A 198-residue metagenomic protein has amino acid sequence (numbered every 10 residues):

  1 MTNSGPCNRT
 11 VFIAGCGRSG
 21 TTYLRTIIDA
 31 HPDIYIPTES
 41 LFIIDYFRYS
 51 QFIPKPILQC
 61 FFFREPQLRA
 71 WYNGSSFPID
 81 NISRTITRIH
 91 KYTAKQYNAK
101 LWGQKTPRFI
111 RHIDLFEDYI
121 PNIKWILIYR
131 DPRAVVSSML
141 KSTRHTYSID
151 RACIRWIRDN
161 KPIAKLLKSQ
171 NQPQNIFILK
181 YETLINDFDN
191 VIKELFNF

Functional and structural regions predicted by a protein language model:
M1-N3: Pre-Walker A adenine-sensing motif
G5, A30-I113, Y119: PAPS-dependent sulfation machinery
G5-D29: Walker A (P-loop) phosphate-binding motif
T10, D33, K124-W125: Beta-sheet entry/capping signal
C16-G17, Y35, L127: Residue-level signal for helical boundary/lining positions with a hydrophobic bias
G20, I43, A134-V135: Flexible, glycine-rich phosphate/dinucleotide-binding loops and adjacent beta-alpha linkers at cofactor/substrate
T26, T38-S40, L127-R130: Glycine-rich, histidine-containing beta strand-loop boundary motifs that form or position
Y49-Q51, T93-F198: PAPS-dependent sulfotransferase catalytic domain
